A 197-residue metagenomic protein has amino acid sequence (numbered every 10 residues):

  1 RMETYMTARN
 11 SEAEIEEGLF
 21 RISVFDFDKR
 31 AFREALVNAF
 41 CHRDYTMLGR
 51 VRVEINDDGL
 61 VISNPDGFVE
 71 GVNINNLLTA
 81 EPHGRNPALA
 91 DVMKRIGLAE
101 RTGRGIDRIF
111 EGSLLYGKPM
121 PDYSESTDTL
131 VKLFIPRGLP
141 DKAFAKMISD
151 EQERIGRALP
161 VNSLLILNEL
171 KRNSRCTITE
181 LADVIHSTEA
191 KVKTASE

Functional and structural regions predicted by a protein language model:
R1-E197: C-terminal regulatory or interaction extensions
